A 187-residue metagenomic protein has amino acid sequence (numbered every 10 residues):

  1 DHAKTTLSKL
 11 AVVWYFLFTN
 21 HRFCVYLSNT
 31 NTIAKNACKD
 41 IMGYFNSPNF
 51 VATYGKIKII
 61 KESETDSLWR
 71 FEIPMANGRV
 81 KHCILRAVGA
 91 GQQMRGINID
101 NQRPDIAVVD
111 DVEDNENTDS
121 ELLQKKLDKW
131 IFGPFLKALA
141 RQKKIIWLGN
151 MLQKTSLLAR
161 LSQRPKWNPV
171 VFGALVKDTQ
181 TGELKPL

Functional and structural regions predicted by a protein language model:
D1-L187: Short, flexible loop motifs at catalytic/binding sites
